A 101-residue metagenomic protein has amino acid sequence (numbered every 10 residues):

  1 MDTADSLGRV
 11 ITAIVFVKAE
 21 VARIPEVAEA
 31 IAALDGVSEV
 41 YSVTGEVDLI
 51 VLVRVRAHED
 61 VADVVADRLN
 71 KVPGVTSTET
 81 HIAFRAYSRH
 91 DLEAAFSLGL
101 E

Functional and structural regions predicted by a protein language model:
M1-E101: A compositional/biophysical signature of low hydrophobicity enriched in polar/charged and small residues
